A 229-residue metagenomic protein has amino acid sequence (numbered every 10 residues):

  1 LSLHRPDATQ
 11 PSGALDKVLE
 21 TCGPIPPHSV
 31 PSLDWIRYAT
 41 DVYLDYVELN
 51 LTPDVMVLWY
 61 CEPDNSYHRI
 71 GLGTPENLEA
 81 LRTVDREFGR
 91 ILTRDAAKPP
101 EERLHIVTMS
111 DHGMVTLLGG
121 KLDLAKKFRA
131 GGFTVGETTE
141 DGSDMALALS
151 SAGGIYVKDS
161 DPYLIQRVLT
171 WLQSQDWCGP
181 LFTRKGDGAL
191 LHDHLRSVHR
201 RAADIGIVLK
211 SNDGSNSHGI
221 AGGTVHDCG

Functional and structural regions predicted by a protein language model:
L1-G71, S151, L164-R167, Q173-P180 (+1 more regions): His/Asp/Glu-rich, glycine-adjacent segments that coordinate divalent cations and/or stabilize oxyanion chemistry on
L1-T21, N77-R86, A125-D141: Acidic, His- and aromatic-enriched active-site or binding-groove loops in soluble protein domains that engage sugars
D16-T21, P63-R69, D85, P99-R103 (+1 more regions): Short amphipathic alpha-helical segments, especially helix-boundary/capping motifs
V30, D34, G71-R82, V115: Alpha-helix capping and helix-loop boundary segments enriched in small/acidic/polar residues
R37-L44, L81-L92: Short, hydrophobic/amphipathic alpha-helical packing segments that form internal helix faces or helix-helix interfaces
Y43, C228-G229: Short glycine-rich, acidic/polar surface loops and turns
P75, R90-C228: Secreted, luminal/periplasmic, and some membrane-associated catalytic domains that remodel anionic oxygen-ester
